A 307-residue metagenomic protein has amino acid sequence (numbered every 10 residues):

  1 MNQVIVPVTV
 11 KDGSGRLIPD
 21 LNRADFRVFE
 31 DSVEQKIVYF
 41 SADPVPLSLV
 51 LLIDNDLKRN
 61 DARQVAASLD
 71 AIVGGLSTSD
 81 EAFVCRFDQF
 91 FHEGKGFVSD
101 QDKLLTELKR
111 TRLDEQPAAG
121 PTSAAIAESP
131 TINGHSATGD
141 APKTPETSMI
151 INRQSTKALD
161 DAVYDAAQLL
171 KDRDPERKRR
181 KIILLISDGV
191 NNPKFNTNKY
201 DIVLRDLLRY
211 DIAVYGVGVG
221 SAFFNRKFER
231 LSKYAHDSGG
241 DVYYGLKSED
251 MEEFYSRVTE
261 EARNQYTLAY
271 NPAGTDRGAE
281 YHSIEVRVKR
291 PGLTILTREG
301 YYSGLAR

Functional and structural regions predicted by a protein language model:
M1-R307: Scaffold/interface architecture of coatomer-like assemblies
